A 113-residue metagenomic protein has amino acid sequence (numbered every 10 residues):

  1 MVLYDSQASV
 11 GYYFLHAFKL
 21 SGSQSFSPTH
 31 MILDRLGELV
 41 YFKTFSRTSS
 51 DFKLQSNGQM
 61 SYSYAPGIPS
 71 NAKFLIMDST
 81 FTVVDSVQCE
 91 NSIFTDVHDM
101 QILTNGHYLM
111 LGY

Functional and structural regions predicted by a protein language model:
M1-Y113: Histidine-/acidic-rich catalytic cores in large beta-rich domains
